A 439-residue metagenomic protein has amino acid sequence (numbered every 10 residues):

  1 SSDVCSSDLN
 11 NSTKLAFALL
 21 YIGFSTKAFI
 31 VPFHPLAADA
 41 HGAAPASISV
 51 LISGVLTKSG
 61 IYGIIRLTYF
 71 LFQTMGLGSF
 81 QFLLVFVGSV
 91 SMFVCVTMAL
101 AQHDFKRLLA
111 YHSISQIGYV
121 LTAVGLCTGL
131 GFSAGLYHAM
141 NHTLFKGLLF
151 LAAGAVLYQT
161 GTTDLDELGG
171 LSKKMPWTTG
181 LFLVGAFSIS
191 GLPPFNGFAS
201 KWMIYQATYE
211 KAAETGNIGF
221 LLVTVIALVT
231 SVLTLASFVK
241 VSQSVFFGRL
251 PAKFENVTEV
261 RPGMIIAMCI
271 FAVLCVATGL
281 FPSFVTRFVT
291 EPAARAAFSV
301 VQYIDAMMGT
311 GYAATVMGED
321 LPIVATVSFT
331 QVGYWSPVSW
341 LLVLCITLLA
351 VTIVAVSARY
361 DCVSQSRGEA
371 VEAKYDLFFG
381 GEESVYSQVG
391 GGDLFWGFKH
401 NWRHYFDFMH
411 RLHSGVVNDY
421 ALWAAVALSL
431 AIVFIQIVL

Functional and structural regions predicted by a protein language model:
S2-K253, V260: Hydrophobic transmembrane alpha-helices and their helix-loop junctions in integral membrane proteins
A18-F24, M92-V96, G185-I189, A227-S231 (+3 more regions): Hydrophobic core segments of alpha-helical transmembrane domains in multi-pass membrane transport and ion-translocation
K27, S231-V241, V245, C275 (+3 more regions): Transmembrane-helix bundle segments that line or gate the permeation/cavity pathway in multi-pass membrane proteins
A99-L100, C127, S242-V245, V276-S283 (+2 more regions): Transmembrane helix-loop junctions and nearby membrane-interface residues
K174-F182, T258-V273, D419-A424: Alpha-helical transmembrane segments and their helix-start/interface "positive-inside/aromatic belt" motifs in integral
F182-P193, A267-R295, L430-A431: Hydrophobic alpha-helical membrane-insertion segments
P251-E259, I266, T278: Soluble mature domains adjacent to a membrane tether on cell-surface and organelle-surface proteins
F284-L439: Aromatic-capped, Gly/Pro-kinked transmembrane alpha-helices
